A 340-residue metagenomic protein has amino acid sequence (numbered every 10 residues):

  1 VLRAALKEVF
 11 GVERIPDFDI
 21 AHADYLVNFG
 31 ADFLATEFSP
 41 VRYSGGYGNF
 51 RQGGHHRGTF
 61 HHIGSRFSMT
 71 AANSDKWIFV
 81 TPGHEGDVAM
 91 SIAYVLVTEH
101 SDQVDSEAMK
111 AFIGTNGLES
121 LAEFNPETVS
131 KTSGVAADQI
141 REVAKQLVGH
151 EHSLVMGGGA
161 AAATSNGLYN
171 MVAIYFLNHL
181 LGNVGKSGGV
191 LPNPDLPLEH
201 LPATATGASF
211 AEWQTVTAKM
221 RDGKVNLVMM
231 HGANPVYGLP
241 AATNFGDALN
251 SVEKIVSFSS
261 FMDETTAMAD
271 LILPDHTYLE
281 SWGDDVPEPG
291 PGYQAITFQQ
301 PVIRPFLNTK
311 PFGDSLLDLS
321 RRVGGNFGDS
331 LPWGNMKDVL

Functional and structural regions predicted by a protein language model:
V1-L340: Cofactor-pocket helix-loop regions in the catalytic cores of large enzyme subunits
